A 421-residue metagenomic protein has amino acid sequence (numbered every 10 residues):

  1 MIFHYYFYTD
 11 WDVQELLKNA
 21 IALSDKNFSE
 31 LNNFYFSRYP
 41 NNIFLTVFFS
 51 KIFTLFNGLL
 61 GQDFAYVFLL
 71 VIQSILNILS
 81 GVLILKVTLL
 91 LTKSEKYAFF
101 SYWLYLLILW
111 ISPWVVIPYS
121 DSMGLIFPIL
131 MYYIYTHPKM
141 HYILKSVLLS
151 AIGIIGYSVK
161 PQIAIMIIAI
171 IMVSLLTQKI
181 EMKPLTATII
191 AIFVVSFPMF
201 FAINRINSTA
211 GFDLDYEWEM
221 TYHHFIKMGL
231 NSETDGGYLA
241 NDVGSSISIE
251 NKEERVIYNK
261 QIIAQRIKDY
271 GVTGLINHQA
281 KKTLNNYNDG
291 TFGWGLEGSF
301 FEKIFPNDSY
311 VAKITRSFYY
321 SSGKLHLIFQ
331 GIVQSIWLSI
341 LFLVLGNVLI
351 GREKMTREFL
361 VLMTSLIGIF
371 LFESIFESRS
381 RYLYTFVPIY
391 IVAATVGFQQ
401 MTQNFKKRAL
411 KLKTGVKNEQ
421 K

Functional and structural regions predicted by a protein language model:
Y5-I21, D25-L60, R255-V256, V272: Extracytoplasmic catalytic/substrate-binding loops of multi-pass membrane glycan-assembly enzymes
Y39, I43, G58-L79, L327-S335: Loop-to-helix entry region of an early transmembrane alpha helix in multi-pass inner-membrane enzymes
Y66-F68, N285-L366: Membrane-interface anchor segments at the N-terminal boundary of transmembrane helices in multi-pass membrane enzymes
V71-T92, L130, F342-G346: Transmembrane-helix motifs of polytopic, lipid-linked glycan transferases
I84-L107, R357-L360: Transmembrane-helix signature of polytopic, membrane-embedded enzymes that assemble or transfer cell-envelope glycans
P113-M123: Short acidic/glycine- and proline-prone juxtamembrane loop motifs at membrane-interface regions of multi-pass membrane
K145-K160, I171, V195: Membrane-interface alpha helices of multi-pass inner-membrane proteins
S208-S309: Membrane-proximal stem/loop segments at transmembrane-domain junctions that anchor or position
